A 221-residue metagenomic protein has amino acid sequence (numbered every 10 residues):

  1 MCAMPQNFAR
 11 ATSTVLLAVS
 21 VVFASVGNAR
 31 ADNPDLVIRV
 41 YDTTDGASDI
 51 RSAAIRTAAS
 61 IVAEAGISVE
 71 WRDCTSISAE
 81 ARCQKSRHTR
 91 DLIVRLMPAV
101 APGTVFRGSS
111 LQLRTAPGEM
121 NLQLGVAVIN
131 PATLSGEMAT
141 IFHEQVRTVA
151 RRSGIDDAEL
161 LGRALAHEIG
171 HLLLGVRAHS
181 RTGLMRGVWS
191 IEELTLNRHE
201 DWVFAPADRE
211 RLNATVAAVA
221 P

Functional and structural regions predicted by a protein language model:
M1-R10: N-terminal secretory signal peptides that target proteins for export/translocation
T12-S25: Bacterial N-terminal signal peptides
V26-A31: Sec/Tat signal peptide C-region and signal peptidase I cleavage site
D32-R56, V126-L160, L172, V176-P221: Metalloprotease/metallohydrolase-associated module, dominated by Zn2+-dependent proteases
S48-I169: Metzincin-family zinc-dependent endopeptidase catalytic domain
